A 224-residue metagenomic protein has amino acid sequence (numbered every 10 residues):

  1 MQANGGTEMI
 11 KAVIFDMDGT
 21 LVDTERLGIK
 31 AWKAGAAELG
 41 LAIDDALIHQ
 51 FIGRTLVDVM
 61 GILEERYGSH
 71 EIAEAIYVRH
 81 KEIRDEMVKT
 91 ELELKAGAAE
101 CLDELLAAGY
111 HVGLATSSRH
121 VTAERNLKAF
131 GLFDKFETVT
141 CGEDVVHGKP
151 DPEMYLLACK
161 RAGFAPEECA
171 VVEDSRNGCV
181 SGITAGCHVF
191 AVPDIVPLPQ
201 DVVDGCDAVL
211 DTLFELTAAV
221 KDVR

Functional and structural regions predicted by a protein language model:
Q2-K11, D103-L106, R119-R224: Asp-based, Mg2+/Mn2+-dependent phosphohydrolase catalytic module
G5-H49: Active-site neighborhood of HAD-like aspartate-dependent phosphohydrolases
D16, A42-I43, T55, A165 (+1 more regions): Short coil/turn motifs that cap or connect alpha-helices
T20, T116-S118: Conserved phosphate-coupling serine/threonine residues in phosphotransfer and NTP-handling enzymes
L21, L94, V112, H147 (+1 more regions): Conserved SAM-binding loop
L27, F51-T55, E93-G97, S118 (+2 more regions): Short beta->alpha linker loops
G35-A36, T55-S69, N126, A158-C159: Helix-loop "lid/cap" segments that line or gate small-molecule binding pockets
A42, L47, E64-E100, A108-Y110: Metal-dependent phosphoesterase signature
